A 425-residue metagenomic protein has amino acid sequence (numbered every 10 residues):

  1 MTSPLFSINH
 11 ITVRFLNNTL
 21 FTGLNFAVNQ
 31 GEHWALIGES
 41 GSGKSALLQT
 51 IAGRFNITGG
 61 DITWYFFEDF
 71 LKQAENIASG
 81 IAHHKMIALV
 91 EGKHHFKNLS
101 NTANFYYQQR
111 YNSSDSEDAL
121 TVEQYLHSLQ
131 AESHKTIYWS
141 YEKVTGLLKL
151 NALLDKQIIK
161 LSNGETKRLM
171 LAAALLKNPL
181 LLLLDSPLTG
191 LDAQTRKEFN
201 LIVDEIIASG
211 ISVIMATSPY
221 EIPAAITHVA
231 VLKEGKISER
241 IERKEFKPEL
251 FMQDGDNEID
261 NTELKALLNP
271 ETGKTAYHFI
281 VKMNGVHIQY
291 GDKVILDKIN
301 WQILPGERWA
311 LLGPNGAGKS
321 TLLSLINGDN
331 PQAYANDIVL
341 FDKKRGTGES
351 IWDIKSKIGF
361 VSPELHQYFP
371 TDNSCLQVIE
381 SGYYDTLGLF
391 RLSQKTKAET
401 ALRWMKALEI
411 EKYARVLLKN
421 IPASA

Functional and structural regions predicted by a protein language model:
F6, T19-G23, L36, V281 (+1 more regions): Conserved structural motif at the start of ABC-family nucleotide-binding domains
L48-A131, L323-L387: ABC ATPase nucleotide-binding domain signature region
H127, T136-L153, E380, K395-A414: Conserved ABC ATPase "signature" region
Q157-L161, L392-S393, L417-S424: Conserved ABC ATPase signature
L171-A172: Hydrophobic anchor residue at the start of the ABC signature
L182-S186: Catalytic Walker B motif of ABC-type/P-loop ATPase nucleotide-binding domains
L232, K236-N261: Conserved beta-strand-loop-alpha-helix hinge in the C-terminal portion of ABC ATPase nucleotide-binding domains
